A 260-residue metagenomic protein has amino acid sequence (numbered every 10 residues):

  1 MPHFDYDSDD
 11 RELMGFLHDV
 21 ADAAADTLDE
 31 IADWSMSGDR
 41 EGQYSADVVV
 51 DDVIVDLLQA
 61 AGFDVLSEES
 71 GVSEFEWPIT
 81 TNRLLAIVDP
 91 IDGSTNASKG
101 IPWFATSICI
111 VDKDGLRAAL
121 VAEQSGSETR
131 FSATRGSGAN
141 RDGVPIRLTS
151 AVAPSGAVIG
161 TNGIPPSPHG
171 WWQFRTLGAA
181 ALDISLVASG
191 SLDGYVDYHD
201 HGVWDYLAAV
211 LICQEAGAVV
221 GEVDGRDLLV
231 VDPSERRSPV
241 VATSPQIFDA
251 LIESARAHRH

Functional and structural regions predicted by a protein language model:
M1-I91, H260: N-terminal subdomain of lithium-sensitive/metallo-dependent phosphomonoesterases centered on the IMPase/IPPase/PAP
D47, G93-S94, V187, C213: Buried hydrophobic positions in well-ordered alpha/beta secondary-structure cores of metabolic enzymes
A61, T80-R83, G100, D114-R117 (+5 more regions): Short coil/turn connectors at secondary-structure junctions
V65-E69, V88, A97, R141 (+2 more regions): General beta-strand structural signal in soluble alpha/beta enzymes
I79-G136: DPxDG-like acidic metal-binding loop motif
G115, G138-R141, I247-A250: Short helix-loop capping/hinge motifs at secondary-structure junctions, enriched in acidic/polar residues
I146-H260: An extended, acidic
